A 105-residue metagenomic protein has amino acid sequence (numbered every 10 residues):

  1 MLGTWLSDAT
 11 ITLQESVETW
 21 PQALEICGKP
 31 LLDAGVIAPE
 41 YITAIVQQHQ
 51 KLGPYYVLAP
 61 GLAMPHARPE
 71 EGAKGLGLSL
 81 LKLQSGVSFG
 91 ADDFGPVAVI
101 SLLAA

Functional and structural regions predicted by a protein language model:
M1-A105: Cytosolic covalent-transfer regions centered on His/Cys nucleophiles that carry phosphoryl or persulfide groups
